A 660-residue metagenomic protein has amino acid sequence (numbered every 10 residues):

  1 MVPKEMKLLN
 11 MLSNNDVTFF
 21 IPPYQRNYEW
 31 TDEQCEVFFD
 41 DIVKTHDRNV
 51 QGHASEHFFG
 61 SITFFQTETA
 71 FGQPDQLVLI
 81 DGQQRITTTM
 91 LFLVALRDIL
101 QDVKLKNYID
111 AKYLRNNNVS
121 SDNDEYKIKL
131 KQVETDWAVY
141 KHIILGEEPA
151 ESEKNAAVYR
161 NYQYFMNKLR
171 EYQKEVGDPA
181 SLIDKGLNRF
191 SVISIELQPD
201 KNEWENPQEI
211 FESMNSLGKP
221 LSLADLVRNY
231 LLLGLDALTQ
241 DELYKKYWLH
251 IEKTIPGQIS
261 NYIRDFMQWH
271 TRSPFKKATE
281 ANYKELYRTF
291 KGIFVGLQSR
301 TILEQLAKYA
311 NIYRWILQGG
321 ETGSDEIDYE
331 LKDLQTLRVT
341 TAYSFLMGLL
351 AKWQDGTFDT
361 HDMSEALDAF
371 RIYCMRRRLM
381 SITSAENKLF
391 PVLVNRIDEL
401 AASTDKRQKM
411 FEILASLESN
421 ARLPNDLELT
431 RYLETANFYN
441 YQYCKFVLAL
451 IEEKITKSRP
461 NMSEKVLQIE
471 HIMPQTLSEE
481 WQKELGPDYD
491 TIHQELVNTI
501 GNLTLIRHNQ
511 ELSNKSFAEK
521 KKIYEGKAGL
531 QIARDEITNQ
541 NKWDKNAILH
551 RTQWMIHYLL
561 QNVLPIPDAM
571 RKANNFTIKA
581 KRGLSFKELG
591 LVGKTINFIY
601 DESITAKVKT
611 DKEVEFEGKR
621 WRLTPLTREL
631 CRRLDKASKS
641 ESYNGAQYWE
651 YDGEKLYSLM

Functional and structural regions predicted by a protein language model:
M1-K579: Flexible coil/loop and intrinsically disordered segments
H550, H557-M660: Intrinsically disordered, charged low-complexity linkers and terminal tails that flank or connect structured domains
